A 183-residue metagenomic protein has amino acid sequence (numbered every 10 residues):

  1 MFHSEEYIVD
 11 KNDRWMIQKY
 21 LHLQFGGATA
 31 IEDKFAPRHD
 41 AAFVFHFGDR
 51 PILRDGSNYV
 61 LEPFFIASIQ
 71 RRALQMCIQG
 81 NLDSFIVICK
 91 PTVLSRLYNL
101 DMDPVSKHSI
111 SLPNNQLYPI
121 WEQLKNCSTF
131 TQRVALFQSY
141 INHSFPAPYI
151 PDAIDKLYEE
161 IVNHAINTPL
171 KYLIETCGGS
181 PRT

Functional and structural regions predicted by a protein language model:
M1-D155, I161-K171, E175-P181: Alpha-helical bundle regulatory/interaction domains
